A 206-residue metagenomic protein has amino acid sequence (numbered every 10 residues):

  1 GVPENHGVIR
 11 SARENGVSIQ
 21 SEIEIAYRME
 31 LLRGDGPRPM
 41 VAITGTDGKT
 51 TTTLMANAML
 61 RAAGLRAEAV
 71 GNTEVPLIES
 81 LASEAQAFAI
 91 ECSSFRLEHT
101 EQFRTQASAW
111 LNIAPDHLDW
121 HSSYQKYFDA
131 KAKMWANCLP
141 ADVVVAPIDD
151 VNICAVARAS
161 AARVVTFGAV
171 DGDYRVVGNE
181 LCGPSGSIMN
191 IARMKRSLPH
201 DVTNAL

Functional and structural regions predicted by a protein language model:
V2-I148, N152-R163: Phosphate-binding loop of NTP-binding sites
H121-F128, A162-L206: Adenine nucleotide phosphate-binding catalytic loops in nucleotide-utilizing enzymes
